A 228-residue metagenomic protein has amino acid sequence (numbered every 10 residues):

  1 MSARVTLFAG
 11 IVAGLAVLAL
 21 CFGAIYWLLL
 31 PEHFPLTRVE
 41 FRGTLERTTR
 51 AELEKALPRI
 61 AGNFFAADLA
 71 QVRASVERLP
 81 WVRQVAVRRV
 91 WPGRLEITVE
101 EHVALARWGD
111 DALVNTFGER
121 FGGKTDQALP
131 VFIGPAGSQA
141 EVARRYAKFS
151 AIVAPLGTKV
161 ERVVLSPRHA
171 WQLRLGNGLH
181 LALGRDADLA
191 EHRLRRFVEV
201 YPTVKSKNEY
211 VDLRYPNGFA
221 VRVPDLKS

Functional and structural regions predicted by a protein language model:
M1-E40, R47-R78, Q84-S228: Charged, solvent-exposed interaction patches on well-folded alpha/beta domains that mediate macromolecular contacts
